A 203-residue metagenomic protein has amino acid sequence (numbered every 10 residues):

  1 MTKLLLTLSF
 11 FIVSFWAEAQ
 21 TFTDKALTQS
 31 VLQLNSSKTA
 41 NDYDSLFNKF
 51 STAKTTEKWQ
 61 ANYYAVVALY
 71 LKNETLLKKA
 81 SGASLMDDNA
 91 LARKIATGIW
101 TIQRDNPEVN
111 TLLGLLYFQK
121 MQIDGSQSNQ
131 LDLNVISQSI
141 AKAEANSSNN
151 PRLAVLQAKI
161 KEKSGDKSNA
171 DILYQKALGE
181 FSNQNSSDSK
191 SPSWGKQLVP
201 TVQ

Functional and structural regions predicted by a protein language model:
M1-A26: Bacterial Sec-dependent N-terminal signal peptides
L6, W16, Y63-A65, N89 (+3 more regions): Hydrophobic alpha-helical segments
E18-A53, A61-A65, L71-K72, D171-A177 (+1 more regions): Basic, amphipathic N-terminal segments that precede the first structured/catalytic domain
T21-L32, T55-K78, Q103-I123, N150-R152 (+2 more regions): Amphipathic alpha-helical repeat scaffolds of TPR domains
S37-S45, A68-G98, L116-K142, K161-G165 (+2 more regions): Short coil/linker segments at helix-helix boundaries
F50-K54, I99, A143: Hydrophobic, Leu/Ile/Phe/Ala-enriched alpha-helical segments that form helix-helix packing faces
N150-L156, D166-L173: Short conserved catalytic/interaction loops centered on acidic-Pro-aromatic/His motifs
